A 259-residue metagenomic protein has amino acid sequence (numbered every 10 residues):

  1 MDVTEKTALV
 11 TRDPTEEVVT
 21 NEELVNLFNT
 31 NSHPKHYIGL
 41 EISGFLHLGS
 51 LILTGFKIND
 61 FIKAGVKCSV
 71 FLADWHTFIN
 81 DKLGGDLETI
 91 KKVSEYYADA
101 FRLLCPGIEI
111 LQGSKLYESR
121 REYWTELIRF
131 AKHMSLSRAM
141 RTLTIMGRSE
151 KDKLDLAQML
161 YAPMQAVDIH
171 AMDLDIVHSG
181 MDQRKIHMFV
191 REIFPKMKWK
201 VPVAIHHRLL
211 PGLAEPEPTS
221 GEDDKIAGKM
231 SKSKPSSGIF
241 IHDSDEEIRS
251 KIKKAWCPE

Functional and structural regions predicted by a protein language model:
M1-P211, E215-P218, G228: NTP-dependent nucleotidyl-transfer catalytic core
I145, M230, I239-I241: Short clusters of hydrophobic/aromatic residues that line enzyme substrate/ligand-binding pockets
I169-A171, I226-P235, I252, W256: Short acidic (Asp/Glu) and glycine-rich catalytic loops that position anionic groups and cofactors
G221: Short, solvent-exposed loop/beta-turn-alpha elements that line the ligand-binding surface or hinge of extracytoplasmic
P235-E259: Internal helical hairpin/lid segments
